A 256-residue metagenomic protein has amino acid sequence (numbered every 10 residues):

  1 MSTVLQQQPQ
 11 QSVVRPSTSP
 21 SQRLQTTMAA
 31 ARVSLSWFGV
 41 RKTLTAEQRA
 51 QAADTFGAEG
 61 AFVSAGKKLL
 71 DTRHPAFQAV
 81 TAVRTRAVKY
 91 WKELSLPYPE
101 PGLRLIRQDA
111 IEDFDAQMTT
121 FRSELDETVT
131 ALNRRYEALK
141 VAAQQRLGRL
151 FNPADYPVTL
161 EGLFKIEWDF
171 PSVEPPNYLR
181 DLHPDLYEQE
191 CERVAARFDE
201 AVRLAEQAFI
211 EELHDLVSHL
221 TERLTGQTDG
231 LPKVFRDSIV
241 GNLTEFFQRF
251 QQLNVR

Functional and structural regions predicted by a protein language model:
M1-L160: Leu/Val/Ala/Ile-rich N-terminal alpha-helices, chiefly Sec-type signal peptides and the beginnings
M1-T18, D181, D185-E188, E192 (+1 more regions): Intrinsically disordered, low-complexity linkers and terminal tails enriched in Pro/Gly and often acidic or mixed-charge
T72-S95, T159, L163-S172, L204-D215 (+2 more regions): Amphipathic, heptad-repeat alpha-helices with coiled-coil/zipper character that mediate oligomerization and scaffolding
P101-D229: Long amphipathic alpha-helical segments with strong coiled-coil/leucine-zipper propensity
G226, G230, V234-R256: C-terminal structured domains
